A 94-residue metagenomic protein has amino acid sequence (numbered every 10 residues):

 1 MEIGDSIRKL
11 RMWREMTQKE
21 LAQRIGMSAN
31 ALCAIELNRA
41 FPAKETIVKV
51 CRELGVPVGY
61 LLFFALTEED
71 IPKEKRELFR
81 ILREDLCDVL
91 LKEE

Functional and structural regions predicted by a protein language model:
M1-E2, P72: A detector for short, charged/polar N-terminal pre-domain segments
D5-R24, R76: Short basic helix-loop element that most often maps to the first helix and adjoining turn of HTH DNA-binding modules
I7, L21-A22, L32-I35, L61: Conserved hydrophobic/aromatic packing and binding residues within compact polymer-binding modules
I7, Q18, A29, K44-I47: Helix-turn-helix DNA-binding elements, focusing on the entry/boundary residues of the two helices that contact DNA
G26, E45-Y60: DNA major-groove recognition helix of helix-turn-helix/homeodomain DNA-binding modules
G26-F41: Recognition helix of helix-turn-helix/homeodomain-like DNA-binding domains that insert into the DNA major groove
F63-E94: Short, charged recognition helix plus adjacent turn of helix-turn-helix-like nucleic-acid-binding domains
